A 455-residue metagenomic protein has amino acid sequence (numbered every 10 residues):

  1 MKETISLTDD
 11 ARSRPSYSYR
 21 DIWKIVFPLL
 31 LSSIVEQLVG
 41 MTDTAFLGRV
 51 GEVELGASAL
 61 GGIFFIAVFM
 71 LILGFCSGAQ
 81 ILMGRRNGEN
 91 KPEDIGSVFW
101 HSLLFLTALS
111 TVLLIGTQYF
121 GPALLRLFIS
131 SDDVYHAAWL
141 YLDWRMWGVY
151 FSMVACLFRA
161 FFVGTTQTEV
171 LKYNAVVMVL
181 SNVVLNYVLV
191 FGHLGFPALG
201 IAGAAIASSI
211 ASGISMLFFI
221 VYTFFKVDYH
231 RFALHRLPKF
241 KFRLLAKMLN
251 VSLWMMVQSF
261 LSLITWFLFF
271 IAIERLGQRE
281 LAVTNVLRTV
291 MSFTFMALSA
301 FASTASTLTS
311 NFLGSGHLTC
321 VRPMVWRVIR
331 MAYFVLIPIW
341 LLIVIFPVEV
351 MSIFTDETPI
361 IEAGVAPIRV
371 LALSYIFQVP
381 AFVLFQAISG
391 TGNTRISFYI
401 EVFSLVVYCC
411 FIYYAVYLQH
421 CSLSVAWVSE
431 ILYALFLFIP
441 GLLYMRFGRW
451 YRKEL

Functional and structural regions predicted by a protein language model:
M1-V26, M83-Y150, F196-L253, T309-S374 (+1 more regions): Short alpha-helical transmembrane segments in multi-pass integral membrane proteins
R14-A45, R49-V50, I66-G78, L82 (+6 more regions): N-terminal transmembrane alpha-helices
K24-G40, W144, M178, A211-S215 (+4 more regions): Transmembrane helical elements of multi-pass membrane transporters/channels
I34, L38-G56, L125-D132, V188-L199 (+3 more regions): Helix-terminus/linker motif at the lipid-water interface of multi-pass membrane proteins
E36, G40-D43, L47, F69-C76 (+17 more regions): Alpha-helical transmembrane segments and their lipid-water interface positions in multi-pass membrane proteins
G48, R85-G88, G164, P197 (+3 more regions): Membrane-helix boundary and inter-helical linker elements of multi-pass secondary transporters
L55-I115, S152-T166, V170-L171, V283-L341 (+2 more regions): Small-residue-rich hydrophobic transmembrane alpha-helices
C76, Q80, R145-G164, L171-N182 (+5 more regions): Short runs within selected transmembrane alpha-helices of multi-pass transporters and secretion channels
